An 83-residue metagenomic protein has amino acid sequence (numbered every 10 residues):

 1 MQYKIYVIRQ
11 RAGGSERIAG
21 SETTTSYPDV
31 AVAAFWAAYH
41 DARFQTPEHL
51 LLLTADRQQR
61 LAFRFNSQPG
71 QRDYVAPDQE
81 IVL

Functional and structural regions predicted by a protein language model:
M1-A19: Short aromatic-glycine-(Arg/Gly/Cys) micro-motifs in beta-strand/loop hairpins
I5, T23, L52-T54: Short beta-strand element of the conserved SAM-dependent methyltransferase core
Y6, R17, D29-A31, Y74 (+1 more regions): Detector for intrinsically disordered, low-structure N-terminal pre-sequences
I8-A12, P28, D56-Q58, Q68: Generic structural motif
R11-A12, W36, Q79: N-terminal regions of proteins, emphasizing targeting and processing segments when present
G14-S21, Q58-A62: Surface-exposed loop/edge segments in extracytoplasmic proteins
T25-H49: A short, charged, amphipathic alpha-helix used as a generic interaction element across diverse proteins
H40-L83: Short, mixed-charge low-complexity intrinsically disordered segments
